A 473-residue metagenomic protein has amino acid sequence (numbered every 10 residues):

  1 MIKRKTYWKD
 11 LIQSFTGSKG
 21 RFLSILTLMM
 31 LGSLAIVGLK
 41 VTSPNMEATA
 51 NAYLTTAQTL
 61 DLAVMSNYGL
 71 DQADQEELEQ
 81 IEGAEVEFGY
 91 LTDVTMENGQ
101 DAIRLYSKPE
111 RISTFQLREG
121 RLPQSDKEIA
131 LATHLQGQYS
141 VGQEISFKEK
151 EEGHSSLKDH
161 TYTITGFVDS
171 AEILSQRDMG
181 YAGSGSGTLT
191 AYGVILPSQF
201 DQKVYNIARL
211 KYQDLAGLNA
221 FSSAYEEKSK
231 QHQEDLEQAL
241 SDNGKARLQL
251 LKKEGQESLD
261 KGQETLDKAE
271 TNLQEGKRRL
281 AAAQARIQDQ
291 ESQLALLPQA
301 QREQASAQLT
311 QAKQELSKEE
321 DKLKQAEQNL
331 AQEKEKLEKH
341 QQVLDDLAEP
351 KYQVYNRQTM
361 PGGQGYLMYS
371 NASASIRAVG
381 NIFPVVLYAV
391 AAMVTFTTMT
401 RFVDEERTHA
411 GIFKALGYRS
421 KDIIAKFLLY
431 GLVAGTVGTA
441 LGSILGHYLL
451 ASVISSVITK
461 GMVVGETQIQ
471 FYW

Functional and structural regions predicted by a protein language model:
I2-A389, T459-K460: Membrane transport/envelope proteins' first extracytoplasmic loop
D10, T16-G20, M393-L432: Interfacial "coupling" helices/loops that link adjacent transmembrane helices in transporter permeases
S14-S18, E466-F471: Helix-boundary and loop/linker segments of multi-pass membrane transporters
A132, G417, G442: Conserved G/P- and acidic residue-centered "switch" motifs that form tight phosphate/ATP-binding loops in soluble
K150, F167-D169, T408, Y418 (+2 more regions): An acidic- and aromatic-residue-enriched active-site/binding cleft used to recognize and process polar
V390, Q470-W473: Alpha-helical transmembrane segments
F396-R401, E406-T408, L432-V464, Y472-W473: Small-residue-rich transmembrane alpha-helices
